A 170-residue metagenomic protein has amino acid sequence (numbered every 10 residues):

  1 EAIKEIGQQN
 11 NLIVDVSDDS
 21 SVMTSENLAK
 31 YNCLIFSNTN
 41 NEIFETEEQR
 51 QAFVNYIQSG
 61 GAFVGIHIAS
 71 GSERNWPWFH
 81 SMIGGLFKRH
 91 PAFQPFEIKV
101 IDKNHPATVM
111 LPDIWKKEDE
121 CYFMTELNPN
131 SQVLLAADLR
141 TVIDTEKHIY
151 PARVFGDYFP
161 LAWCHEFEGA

Functional and structural regions predicted by a protein language model:
E1, H67, H90: Histidine-centered active-site/metal-ligand motif
E1-Y31: Aromatic-Pro/Gly-enriched surface loop or interdomain linker that acts as a lid/target-recognition segment
A2-I3, N27, Q49-F53, N75 (+2 more regions): Stable alpha-helical elements in mature extracytoplasmic
Q9-I13, A29-C33, S59-F63, N130-Q132 (+1 more regions): Loop/turn elements at helix/coil->beta-strand transitions in domains of secreted/extracellular proteins
N10, G85, H90-G169: Catalytic beta-strand/loop cores that center a nucleophilic Ser/Cys/Thr and support acyl-enzyme chemistry
S17-M23, E48-Q51, G156-A162: Alpha-helical scaffolding within the catalytic cores of extracellular/periplasmic polymer-degrading hydrolases
L28-E73: Short alpha-beta junction capping motif
G71-M82: Glycine-rich, charge-decorated loop segments at or immediately adjacent to ligand/cofactor-binding or catalytic sites
